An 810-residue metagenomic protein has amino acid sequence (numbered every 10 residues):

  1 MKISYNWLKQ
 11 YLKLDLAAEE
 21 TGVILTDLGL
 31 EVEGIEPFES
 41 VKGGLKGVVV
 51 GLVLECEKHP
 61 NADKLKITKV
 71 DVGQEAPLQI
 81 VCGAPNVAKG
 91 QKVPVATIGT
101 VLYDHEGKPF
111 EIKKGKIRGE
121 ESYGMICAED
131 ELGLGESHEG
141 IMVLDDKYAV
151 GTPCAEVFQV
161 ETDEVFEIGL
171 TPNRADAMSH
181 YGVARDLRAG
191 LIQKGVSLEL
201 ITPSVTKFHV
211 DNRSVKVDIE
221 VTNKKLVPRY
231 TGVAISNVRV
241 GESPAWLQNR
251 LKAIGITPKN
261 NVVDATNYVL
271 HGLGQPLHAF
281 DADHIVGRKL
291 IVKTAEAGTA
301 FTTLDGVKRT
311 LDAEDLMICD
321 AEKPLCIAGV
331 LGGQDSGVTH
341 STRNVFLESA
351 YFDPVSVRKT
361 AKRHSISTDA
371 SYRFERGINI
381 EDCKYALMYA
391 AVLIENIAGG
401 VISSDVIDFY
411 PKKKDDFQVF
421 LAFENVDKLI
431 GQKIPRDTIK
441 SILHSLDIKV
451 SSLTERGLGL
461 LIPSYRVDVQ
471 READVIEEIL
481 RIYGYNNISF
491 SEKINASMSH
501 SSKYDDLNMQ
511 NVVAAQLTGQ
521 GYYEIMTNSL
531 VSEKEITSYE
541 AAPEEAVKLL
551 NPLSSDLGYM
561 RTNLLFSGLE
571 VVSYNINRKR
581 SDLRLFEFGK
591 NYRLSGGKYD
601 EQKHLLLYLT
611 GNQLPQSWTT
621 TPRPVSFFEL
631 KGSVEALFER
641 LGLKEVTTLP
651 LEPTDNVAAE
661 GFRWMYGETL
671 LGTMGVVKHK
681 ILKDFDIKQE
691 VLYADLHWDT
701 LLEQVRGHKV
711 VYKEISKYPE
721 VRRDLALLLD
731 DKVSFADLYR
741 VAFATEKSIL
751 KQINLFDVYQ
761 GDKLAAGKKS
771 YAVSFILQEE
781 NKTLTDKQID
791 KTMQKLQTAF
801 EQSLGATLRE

Functional and structural regions predicted by a protein language model:
M1-D211, F346, D369, N379-I380 (+2 more regions): Phosphate-backbone binding interfaces of nucleic-acid-interacting proteins
K2, D27, S445-I448, D468 (+3 more regions): A carboxyl-terminal module marker
Y5, V23, D27-L28, S40 (+1 more regions): Glycine/proline-enriched, intrinsically flexible loops and inter-domain linkers
S40-G44, K207-H209, S497-M498, S502 (+3 more regions): Beta-rich nucleic-acid/ligand-interaction surfaces
V49-I80, G151, N260, T266-D335: Conserved mixed alpha/beta core segments that line enzyme active sites in large multi-domain catalysts
R118-G133, S137-V143, A155-E164, I168 (+8 more regions): Mobile "lid/hinge" segments at catalytic clefts and subdomain interfaces of large enzymes
L187, L191-V221, A398-V426, Q432-K433: Terminal amphipathic helices with adjacent charged low-complexity linkers/tails
V419-S581, R723, I776-N781, Q788 (+1 more regions): Extended, well-folded interaction surfaces typified by the phenylalanyl-tRNA synthetase beta subunit core
